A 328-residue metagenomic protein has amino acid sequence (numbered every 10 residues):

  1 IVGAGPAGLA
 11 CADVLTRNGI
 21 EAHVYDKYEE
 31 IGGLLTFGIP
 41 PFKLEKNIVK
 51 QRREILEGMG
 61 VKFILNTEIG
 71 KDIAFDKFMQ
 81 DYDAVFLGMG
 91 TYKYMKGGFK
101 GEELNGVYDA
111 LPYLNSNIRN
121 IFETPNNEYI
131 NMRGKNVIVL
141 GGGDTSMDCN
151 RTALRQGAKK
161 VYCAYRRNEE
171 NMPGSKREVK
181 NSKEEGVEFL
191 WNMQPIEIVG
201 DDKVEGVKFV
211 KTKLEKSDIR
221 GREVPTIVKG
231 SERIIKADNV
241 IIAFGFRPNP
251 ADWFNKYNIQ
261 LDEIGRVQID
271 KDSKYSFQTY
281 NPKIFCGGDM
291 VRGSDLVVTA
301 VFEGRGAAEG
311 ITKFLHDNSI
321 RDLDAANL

Functional and structural regions predicted by a protein language model:
I1-V24, T145-L154: N-terminal Rossmann-like FAD-binding beta1-loop-alpha1 element of flavoenzymes
V2, A7, K50-F99, E197-V204 (+5 more regions): Feature captures the FAD/FMN-dependent oxidoreductase FAD-binding
A7, E29-E30, Y92, T145 (+1 more regions): Conserved Rossmann-like nucleotide-cofactor binding loop
V24, Y28-M59, N150-E197, S319-L328: Rossmann-like dinucleotide-binding cores of NAD(P)H-dependent redox enzymes
E54-K71, Y94-Q156, E263-Y275: Glycine-rich dinucleotide-binding loop and its adjacent helix/turn
N105-G134, S217-S294: FAD-site-proximal beta/loop scaffold in flavoenzymes
N131-R167, R233-N239, G245-R247, G265 (+2 more regions): Long hydrophobic segments that form regular secondary structure
C149, M290-L315: A conserved FAD-binding loop/helix module that cradles the flavin
